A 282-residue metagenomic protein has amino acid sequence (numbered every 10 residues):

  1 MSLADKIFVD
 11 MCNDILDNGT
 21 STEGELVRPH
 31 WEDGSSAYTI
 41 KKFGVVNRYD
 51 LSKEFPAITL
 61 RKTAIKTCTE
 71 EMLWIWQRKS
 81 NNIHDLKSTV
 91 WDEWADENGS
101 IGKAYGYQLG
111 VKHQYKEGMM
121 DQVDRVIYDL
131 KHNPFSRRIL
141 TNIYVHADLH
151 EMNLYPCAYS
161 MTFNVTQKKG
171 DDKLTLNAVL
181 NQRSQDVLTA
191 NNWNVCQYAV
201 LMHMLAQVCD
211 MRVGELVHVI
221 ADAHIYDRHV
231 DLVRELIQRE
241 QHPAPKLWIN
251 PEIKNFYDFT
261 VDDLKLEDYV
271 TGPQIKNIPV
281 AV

Functional and structural regions predicted by a protein language model:
M1-V282: Terminal, non-catalytic protein-protein interaction segments that mediate quaternary/complex assembly
